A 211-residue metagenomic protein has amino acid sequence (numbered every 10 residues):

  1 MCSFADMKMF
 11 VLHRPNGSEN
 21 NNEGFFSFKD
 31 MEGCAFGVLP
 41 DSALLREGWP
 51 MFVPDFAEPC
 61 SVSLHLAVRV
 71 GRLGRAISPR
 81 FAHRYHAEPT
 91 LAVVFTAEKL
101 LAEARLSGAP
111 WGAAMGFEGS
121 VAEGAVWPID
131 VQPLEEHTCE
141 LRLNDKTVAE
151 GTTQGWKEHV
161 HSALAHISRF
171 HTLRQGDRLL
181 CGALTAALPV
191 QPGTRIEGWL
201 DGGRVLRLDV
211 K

Functional and structural regions predicted by a protein language model:
M1-R174, R178, A186-K211: Catalytic-core "active-site belt" of small-molecule-metabolizing enzymes, emphasizing His/Asp/Glu-rich regions
A183: Switch II (G3) loop of P-loop NTPases
